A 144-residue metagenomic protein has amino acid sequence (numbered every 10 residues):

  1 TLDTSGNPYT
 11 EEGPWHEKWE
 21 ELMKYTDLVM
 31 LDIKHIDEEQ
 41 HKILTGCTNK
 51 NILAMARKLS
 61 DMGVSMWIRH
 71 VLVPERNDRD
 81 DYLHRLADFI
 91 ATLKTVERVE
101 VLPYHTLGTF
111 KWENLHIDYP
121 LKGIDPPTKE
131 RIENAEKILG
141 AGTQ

Functional and structural regions predicted by a protein language model:
T1-L102, L107: Conserved AdoMet/S-adenosylmethionine-binding subsite of the radical SAM
L59, L139-G140: A generic structural signal for well-ordered alpha-helical segments
D88, E97, E113-L139: A structural motif corresponding to the C-terminal lobe/cap of the Radical SAM core domain
